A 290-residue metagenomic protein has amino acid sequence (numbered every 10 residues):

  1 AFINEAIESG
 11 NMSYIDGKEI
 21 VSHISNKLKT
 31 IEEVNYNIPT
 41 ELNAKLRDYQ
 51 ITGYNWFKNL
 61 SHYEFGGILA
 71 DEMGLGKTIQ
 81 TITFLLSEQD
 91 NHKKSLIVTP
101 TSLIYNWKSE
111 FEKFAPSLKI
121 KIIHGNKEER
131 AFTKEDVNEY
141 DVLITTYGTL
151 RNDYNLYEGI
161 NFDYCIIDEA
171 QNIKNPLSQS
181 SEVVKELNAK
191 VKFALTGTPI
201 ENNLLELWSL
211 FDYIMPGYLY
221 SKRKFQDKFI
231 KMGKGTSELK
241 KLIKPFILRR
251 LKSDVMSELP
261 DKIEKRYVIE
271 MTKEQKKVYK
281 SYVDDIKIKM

Functional and structural regions predicted by a protein language model:
A1-D16: N-terminal auxiliary segments of SAM/dcSAM-dependent transferases
D16-K234, K240-M290: ASCE P-loop NTPase motor core, strongest for the SF2 helicase catalytic module
